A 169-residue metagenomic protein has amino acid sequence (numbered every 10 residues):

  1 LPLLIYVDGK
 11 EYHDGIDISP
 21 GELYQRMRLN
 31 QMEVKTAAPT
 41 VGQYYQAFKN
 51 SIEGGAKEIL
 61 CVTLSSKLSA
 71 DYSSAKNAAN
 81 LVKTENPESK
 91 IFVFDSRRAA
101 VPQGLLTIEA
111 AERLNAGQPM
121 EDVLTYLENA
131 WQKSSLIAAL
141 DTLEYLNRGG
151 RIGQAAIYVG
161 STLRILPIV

Functional and structural regions predicted by a protein language model:
L1-K10, Q31, K67-T84, S89-F92 (+1 more regions): Mixed-charge interfacial surface used for oligomerization/domain docking and macromolecular partner engagement
L1-Q43: N-terminal glycine-rich anion-binding loop in soluble enzyme alpha/beta folds
I16-G21, S51, G55, S96 (+1 more regions): N-proximal short alpha-helices
K35, C61, V93: Short catalytic-loop micro-motif centered on adjacent basic/acidic residues
T40, L64, Y126: Residue-level "edge-of-site" marker
Q43-Y72, A79: N-terminal glycine-rich phosphate/adenylate-binding segment common to multiple enzyme folds
